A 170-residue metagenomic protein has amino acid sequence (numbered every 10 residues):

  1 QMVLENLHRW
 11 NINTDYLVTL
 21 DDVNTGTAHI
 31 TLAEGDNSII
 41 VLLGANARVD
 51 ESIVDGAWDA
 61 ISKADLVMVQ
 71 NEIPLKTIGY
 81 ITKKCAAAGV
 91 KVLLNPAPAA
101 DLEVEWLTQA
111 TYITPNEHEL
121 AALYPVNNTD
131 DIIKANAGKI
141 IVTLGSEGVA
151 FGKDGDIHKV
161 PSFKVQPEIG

Functional and structural regions predicted by a protein language model:
Q1-L66: Conserved N-terminal subdomain of the carbohydrate kinase-like
N6-W10, L32-D36, A87, Q109-I113 (+2 more regions): Short, hinge-like loop/turn segments at secondary-structure boundaries
I40, L123, G152: Residues that scaffold the ATP/ADP-binding catalytic core of kinase and kinase-like folds
L42-G44, P115, S162-K164: Active-site donor-binding loop signature of nucleotide-sugar glycosyltransferases
W58-S62, L107-T108, K134: A short, aliphatic-rich alpha-helical micro-motif
L66-D131, E147-V149: Conserved beta-alpha-beta core of the PfkB/ribokinase-like small-molecule kinase fold
D101, N128-G170: Conserved phosphate-binding/catalytic region of the ribokinase-like
